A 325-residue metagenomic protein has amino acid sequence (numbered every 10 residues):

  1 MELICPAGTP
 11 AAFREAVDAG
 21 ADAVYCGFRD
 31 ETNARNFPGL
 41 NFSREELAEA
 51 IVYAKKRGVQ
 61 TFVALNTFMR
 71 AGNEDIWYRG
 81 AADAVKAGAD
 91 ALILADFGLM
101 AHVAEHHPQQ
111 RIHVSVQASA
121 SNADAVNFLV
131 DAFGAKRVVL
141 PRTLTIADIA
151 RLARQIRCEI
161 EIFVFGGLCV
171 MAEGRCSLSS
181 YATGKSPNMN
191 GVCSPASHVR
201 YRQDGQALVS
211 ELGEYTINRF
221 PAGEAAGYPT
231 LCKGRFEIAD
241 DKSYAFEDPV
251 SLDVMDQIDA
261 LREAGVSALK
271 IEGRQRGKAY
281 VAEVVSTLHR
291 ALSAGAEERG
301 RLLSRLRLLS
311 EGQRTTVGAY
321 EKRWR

Functional and structural regions predicted by a protein language model:
M1-A118, V139, I146-A268, R274-R325: Active-site pocket-lining/capping segments in soluble small-molecule metabolic enzymes
N122-A125: Conserved nucleotide-cofactor-binding alpha/beta core module
